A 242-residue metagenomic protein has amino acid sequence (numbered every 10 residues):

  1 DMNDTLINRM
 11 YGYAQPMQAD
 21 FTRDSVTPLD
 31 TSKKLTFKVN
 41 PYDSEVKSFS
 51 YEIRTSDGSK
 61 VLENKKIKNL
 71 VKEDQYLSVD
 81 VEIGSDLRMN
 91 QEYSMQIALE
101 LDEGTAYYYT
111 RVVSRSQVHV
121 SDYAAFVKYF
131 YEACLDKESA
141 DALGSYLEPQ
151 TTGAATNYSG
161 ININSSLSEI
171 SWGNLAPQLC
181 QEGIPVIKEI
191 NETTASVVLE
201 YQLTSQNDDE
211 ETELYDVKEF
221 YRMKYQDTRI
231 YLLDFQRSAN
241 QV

Functional and structural regions predicted by a protein language model:
M2-E52, D57-V61, E92-A176, V242: Core segments of small alpha/beta cavity-forming domains
S32, G58, I190-T194, M223-I230: Short, solvent-exposed coil/turn segments at beta-strand boundaries
G58-D74: Solvent-exposed serine/threonine-rich low-complexity stretches and specific carbohydrate-binding patches
E73, V81-Q91: Surface-exposed, short loops/turns at beta-strand junctions within beta-sandwich domains
E73, Y201-D216: Short, cysteine-centered beta-strand-loop-beta hairpins and adjacent loop/turn segments enriched in charged/polar
Y93, K188-L203: A short hydrophobic beta-strand element
G183-K188, K218-K224: Hydrophobic/aromatic beta-strand elements that line small-molecule binding cavities or substrate pockets in beta-rich
D234-Q241: Short, solvent-exposed aromatic-acidic interface loops
